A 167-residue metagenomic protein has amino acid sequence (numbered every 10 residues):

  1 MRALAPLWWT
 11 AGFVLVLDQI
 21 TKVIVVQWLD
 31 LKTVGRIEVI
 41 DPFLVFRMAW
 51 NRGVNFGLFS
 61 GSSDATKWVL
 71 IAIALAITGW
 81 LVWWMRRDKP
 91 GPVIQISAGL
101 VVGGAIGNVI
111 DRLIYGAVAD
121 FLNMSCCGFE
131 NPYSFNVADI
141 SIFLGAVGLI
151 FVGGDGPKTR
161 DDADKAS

Functional and structural regions predicted by a protein language model:
M1-S167: Alpha-helical transmembrane bundles and membrane-interface segments of multipass inner-membrane proteins
